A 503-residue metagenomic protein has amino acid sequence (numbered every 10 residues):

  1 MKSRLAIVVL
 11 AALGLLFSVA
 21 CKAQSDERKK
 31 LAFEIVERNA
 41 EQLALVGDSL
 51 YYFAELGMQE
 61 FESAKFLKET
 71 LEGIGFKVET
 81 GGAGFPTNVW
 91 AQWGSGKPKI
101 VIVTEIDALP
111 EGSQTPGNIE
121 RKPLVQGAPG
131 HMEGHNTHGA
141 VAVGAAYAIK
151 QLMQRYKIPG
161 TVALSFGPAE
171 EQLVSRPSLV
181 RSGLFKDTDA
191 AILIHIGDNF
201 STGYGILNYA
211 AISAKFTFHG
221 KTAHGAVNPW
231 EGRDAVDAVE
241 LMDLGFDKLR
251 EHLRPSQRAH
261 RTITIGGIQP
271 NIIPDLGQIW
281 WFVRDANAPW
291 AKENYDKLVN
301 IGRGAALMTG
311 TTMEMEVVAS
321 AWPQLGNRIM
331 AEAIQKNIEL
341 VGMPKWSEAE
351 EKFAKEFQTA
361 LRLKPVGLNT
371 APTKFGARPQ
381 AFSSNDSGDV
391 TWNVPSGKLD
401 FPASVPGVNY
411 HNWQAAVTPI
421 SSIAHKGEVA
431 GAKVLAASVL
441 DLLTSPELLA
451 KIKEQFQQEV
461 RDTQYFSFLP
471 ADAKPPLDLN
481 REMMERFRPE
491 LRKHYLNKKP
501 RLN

Functional and structural regions predicted by a protein language model:
M1-L5: Positively charged n-region of N-terminal signal peptides that target proteins for export
V8-S18: Bacterial N-terminal signal peptides
V19-A23: Sec/Tat signal peptide C-region and signal peptidase I cleavage site
Q24-H131, N136-G160: Acidic/His- and Gly-rich active-site-bordering loop/insert found across diverse amide/peptide-bond hydrolases
L50, L71, A91, I102 (+10 more regions): Divalent metal-coordination and catalytic microenvironments
D107-R121, L207-T217, S404-N412: Acidic-glycine-rich active-site phosphate/pyrophosphate-binding loop
E120-G130, N136-T137, L152-P274, R284 (+1 more regions): Histidine/acidic-residue-rich, glycine-tolerant segments that coordinate divalent metal ions
E240-N503: Metal-dependent amide/peptide-bond hydrolase catalytic core, centered on the "pita-bread" metallohydrolase fold
